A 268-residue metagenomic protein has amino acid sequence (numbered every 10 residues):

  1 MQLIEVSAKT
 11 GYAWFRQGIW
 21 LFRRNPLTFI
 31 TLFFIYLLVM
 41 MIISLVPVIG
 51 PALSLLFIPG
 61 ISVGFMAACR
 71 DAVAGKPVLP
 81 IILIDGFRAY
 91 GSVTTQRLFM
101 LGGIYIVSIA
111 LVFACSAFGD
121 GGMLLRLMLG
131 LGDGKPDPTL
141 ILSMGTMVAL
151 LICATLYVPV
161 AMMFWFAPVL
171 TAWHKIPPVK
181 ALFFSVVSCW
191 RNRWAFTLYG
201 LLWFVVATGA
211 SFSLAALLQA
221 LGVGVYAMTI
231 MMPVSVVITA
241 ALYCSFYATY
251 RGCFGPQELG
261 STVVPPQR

Functional and structural regions predicted by a protein language model:
M1-R268: Hydrophobic alpha-helical membrane segments
